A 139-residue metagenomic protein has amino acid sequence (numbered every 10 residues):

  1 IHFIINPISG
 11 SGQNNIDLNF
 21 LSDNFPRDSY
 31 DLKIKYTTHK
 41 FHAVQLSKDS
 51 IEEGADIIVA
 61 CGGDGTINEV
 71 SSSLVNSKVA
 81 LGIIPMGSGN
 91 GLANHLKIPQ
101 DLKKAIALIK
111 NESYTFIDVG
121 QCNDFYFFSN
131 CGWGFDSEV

Functional and structural regions predicted by a protein language model:
I1-I58: ATP/NTP phosphate-donor binding region
S9, I67, S88: Short, glycine/acidic-enriched loop or turn micro-motifs at the edges of active sites
L21, A43, V70, L92-A93 (+1 more regions): Hydrophobic packing residues within well-ordered alpha-helices of enzyme cores
D23-R27, S73-V75, G120-C122: Alpha-helix C-terminal capping segments
V44-E52, S72, K103, A107: Amphipathic, non-transmembrane alpha-helical secondary structure
A60-G65: N-terminal glycine-rich "phosphate-gripper" loop used for MgATP/nucleotide binding and carboxylate activation
T66-V79: Short Gly/Thr/Asp-enriched flexible loops that form oxyanion-binding sites at enzyme active sites
N76-A80, I84-V139: Catalytic core of DAGKc-family lipid kinases
